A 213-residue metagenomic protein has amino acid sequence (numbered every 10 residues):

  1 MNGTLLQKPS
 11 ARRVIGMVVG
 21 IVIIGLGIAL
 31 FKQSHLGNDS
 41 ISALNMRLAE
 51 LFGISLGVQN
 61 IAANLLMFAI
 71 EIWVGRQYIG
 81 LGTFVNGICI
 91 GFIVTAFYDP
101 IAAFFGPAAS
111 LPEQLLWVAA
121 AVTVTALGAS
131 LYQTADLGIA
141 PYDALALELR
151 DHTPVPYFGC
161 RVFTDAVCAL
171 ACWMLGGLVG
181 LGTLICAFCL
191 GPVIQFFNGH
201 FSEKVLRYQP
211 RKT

Functional and structural regions predicted by a protein language model:
N2-T213: Core subunits and conserved enzymes of cellular information-processing and envelope-translocation systems across
